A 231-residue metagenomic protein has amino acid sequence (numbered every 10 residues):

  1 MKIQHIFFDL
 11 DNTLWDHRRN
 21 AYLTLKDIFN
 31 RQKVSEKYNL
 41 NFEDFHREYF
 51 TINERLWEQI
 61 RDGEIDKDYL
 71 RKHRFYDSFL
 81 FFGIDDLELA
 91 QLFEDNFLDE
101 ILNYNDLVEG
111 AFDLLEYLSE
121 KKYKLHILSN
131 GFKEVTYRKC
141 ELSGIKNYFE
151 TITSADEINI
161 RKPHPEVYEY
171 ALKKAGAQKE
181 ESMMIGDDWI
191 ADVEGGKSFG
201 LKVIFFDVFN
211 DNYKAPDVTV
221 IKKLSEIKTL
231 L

Functional and structural regions predicted by a protein language model:
M1-I6, R19, E116-S119, L128-L231: Asp-based, Mg2+/Mn2+-dependent phosphohydrolase catalytic module
K2-E109: N-terminal helical cap/lid subdomain that shapes the substrate entry/recognition surface in HAD-like hydrolases
E109-G110, E166: Short, conserved clusters of charged catalytic residues that mark active-site and nucleotide-handling motifs
G110-K122: Catalytic-core regions built around general acid/base machinery
